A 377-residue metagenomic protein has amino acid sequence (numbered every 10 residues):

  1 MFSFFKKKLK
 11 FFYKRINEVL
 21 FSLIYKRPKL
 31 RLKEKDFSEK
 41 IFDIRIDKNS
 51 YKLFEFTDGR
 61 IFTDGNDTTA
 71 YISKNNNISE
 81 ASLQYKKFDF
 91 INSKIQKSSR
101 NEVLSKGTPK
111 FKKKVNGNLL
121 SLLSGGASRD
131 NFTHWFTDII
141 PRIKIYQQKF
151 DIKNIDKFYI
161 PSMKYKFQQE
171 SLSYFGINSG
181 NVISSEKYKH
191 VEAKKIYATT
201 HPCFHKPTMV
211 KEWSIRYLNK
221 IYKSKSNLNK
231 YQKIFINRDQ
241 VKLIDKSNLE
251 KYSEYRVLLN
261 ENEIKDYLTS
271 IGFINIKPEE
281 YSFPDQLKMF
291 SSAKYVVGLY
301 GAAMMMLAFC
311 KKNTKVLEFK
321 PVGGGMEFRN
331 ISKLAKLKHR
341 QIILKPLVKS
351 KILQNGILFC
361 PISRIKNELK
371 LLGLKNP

Functional and structural regions predicted by a protein language model:
F2-P377: The feature primarily captures lumenal catalytic ectodomains of type II secretory-pathway glycosyltransferases
